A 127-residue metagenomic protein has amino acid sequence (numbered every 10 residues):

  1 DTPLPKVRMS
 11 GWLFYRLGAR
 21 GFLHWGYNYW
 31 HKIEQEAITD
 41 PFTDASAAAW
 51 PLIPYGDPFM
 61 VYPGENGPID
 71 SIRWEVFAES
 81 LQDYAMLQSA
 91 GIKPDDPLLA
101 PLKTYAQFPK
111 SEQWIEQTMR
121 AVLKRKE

Functional and structural regions predicted by a protein language model:
D1-W50: Catalytic-core region of carbohydrate-active enzymes that cleave or remodel glycosidic bonds
A19-R20, Q35-E127: Catalytic domains of carbohydrate-active enzymes that cleave complex glycans
